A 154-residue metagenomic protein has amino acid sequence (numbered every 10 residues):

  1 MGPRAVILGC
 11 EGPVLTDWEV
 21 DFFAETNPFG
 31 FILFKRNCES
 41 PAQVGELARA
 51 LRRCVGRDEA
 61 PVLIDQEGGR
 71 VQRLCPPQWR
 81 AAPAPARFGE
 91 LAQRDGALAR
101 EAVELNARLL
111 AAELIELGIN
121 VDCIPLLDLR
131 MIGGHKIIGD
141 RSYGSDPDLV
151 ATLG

Functional and structural regions predicted by a protein language model:
M1-L15: Boundary/entry segment of secreted carbohydrate-active catalytic domains
R4, D17-V20, C123, R130: N-proximal short alpha-helices
L15-I32: N-terminal glycine-rich anion-binding loops that anchor highly charged ligand groups
N27-L51, V55-V150: Enzymes and membrane/adaptor proteins characterized by extended Gly/Ser/Thr/Asp/Glu-rich, aromatic-dotted
T152-G154: Metal-dependent enolase-superfamily TIM-barrel catalytic cores that perform enediolate-based chemistry
